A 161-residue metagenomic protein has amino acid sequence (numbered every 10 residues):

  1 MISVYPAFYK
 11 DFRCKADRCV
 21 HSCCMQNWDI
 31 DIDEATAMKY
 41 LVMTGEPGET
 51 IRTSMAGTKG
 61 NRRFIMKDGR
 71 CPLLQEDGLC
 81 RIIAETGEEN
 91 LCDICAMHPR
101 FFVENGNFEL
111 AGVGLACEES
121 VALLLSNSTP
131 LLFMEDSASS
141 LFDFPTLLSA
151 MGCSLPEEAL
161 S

Functional and structural regions predicted by a protein language model:
M1-S22, Q26-T44, A56-D68, Q75-S161: Short loop/turn segments that flank or connect secondary-structure elements
T53: Metal-dependent nuclease catalytic cores that hydrolyze phosphodiester bonds in DNA/RNA, characterized by
